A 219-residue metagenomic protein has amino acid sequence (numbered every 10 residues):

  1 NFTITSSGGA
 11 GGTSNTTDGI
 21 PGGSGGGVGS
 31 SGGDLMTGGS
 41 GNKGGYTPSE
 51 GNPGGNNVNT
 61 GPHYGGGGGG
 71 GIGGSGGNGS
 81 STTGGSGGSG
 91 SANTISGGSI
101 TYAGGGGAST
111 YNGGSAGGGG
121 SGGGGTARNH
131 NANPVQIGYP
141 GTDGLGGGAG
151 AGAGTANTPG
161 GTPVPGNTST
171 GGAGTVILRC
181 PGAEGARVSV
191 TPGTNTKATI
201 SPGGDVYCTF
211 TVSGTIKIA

Functional and structural regions predicted by a protein language model:
N1-A219: Low-complexity, glycine/proline-biased repetitive segments and flexible coils/loops
